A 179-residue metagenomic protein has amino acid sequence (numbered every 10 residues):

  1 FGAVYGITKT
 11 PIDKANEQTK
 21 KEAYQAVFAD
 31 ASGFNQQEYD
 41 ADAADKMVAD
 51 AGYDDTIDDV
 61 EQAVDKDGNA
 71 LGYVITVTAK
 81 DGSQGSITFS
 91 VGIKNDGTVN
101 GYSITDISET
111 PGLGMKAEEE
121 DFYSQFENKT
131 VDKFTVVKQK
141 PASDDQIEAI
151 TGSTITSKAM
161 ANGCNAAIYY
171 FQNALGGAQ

Functional and structural regions predicted by a protein language model:
F1-Q179: Flexible, solvent-exposed loop/hinge segments and secondary-structure transition points
